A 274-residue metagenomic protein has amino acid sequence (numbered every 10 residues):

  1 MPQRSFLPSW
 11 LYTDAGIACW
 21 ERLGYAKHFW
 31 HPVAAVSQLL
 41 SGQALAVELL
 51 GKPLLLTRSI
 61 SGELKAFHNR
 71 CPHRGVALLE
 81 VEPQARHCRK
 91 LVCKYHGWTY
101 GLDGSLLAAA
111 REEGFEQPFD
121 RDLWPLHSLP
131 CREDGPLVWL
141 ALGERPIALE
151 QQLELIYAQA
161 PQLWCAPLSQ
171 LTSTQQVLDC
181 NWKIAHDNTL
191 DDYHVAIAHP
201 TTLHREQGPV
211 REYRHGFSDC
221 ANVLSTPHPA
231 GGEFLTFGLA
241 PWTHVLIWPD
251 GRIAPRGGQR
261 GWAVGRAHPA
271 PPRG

Functional and structural regions predicted by a protein language model:
M1-A15, E82-Y95, H127-E133, H199-V223: N-terminal short leaders/motifs
M1-V36, F119-C165: Replace "small metal-dependent catalytic modules" with "small catalytic or cofactor-binding modules
A15, G51, C180-K183: A structural signal for well-ordered alpha-helical segments within the folded catalytic domains of diverse enzymes
Y25, Q38-L39, A46-L50, G238 (+1 more regions): A short catalytic or substrate-binding loop motif that flags glycine-/basic-rich loops and adjacent residues that bind
K27-V36, A109-F115, F237-P241: Short Pro/Gly-enriched beta-strand edge/turn motifs at strand-loop
Q38-E144, E150-Q151, L155: Rieske [2Fe-2S] iron-sulfur-binding domain
R58, E63, N69, R132 (+1 more regions): C-terminal catalytic domain of Rieske-type non-heme iron oxygenases
